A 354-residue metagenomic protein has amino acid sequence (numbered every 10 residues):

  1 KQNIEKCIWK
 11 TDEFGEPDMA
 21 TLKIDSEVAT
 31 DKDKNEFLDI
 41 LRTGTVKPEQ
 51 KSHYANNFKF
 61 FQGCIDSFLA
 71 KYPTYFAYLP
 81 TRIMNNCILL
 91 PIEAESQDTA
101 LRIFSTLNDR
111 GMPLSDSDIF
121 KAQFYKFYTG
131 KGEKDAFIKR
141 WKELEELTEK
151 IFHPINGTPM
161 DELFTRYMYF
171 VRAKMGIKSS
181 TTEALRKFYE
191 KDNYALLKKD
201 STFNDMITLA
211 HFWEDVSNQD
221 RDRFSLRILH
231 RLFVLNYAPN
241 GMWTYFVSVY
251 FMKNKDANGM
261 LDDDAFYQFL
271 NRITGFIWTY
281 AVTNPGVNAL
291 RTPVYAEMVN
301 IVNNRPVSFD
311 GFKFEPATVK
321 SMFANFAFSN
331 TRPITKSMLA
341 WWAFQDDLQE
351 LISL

Functional and structural regions predicted by a protein language model:
K1, L354: Histidine-centered nuclease catalytic patch
Q2-A173: Glycine- and hydrophobic-rich flexible loops that cap the catalytic core of alpha/beta enzyme folds
I88, E93, S117-L351: A cross-family structural signal marking well-folded subdomains
